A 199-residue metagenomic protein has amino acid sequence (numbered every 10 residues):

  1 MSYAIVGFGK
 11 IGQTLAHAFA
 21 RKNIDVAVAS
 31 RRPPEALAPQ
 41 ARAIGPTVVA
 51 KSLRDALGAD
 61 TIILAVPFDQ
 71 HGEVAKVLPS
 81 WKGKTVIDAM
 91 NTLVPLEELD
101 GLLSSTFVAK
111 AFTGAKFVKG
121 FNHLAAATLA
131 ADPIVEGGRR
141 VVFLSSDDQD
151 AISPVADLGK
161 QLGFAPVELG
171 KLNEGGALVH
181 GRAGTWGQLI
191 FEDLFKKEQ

Functional and structural regions predicted by a protein language model:
M1-P39, A43: NAD(P)+-binding Rossmann beta1-loop-alpha1 motif at the extreme N-terminus of oxidoreductases
A27, A38, E97-L103, A165: Structural/interface elements that position substrates and couple domains in central-metabolism enzymes
G45-T85, A89-P95: Rossmann-like NAD(P)-binding element
A50, K116-N122, V167-L169: General beta-strand structural signal in soluble alpha/beta enzymes
M90-I134: Rossmann-fold NAD(P)-binding glycine/threonine-rich loop
V141-Q199: Active-site-lining helix/loop region of Rossmann-like oxidoreductase modules
